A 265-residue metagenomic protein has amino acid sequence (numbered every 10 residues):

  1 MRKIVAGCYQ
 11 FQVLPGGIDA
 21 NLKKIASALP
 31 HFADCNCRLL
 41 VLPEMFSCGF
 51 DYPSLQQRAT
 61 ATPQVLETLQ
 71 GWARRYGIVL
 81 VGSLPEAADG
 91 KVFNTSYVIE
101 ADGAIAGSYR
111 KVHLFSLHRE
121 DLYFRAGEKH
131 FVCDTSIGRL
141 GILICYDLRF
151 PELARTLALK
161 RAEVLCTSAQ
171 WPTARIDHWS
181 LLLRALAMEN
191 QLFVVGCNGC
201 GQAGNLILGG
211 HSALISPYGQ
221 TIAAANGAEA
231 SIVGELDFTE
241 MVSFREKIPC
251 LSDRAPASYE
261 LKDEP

Functional and structural regions predicted by a protein language model:
R2-C8: Extreme N-terminal starter segment of soluble prokaryotic enzymes
Q10-P15: Short polar catalytic/cofactor-binding loops
I18-L22, A26-D102, S108, P172-L192: Cys-nucleophile CN-hydrolase/nitrilase-fold catalytic domain and related Cys-dependent amidase chemistry that acts on
R38-L39, L140, V164: Structural motif
C48, L55, Y97, Y109-F115 (+2 more regions): Short beta->alpha transition motifs characteristic of CBS
P63-V81, R149-I232: CN hydrolase (nitrilase-like) catalytic-core segments centered on the catalytic cysteine and neighboring Lys/Glu
A87-K160, T173-L181, L208, S243-C250 (+1 more regions): Active-site catalytic loop in hydrolytic enzyme cores
S108, V132, G199-P265: C-terminal beta-strand edge segments of enzyme domains
